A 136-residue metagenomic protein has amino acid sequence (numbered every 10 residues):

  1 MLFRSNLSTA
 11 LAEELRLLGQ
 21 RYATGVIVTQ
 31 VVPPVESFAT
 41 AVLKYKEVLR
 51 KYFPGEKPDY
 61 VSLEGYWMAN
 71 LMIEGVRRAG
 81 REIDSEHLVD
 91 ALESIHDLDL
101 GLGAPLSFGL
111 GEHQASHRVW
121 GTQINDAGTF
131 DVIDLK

Functional and structural regions predicted by a protein language model:
M1-K136: Extracytosolic ligand-binding ectodomains
